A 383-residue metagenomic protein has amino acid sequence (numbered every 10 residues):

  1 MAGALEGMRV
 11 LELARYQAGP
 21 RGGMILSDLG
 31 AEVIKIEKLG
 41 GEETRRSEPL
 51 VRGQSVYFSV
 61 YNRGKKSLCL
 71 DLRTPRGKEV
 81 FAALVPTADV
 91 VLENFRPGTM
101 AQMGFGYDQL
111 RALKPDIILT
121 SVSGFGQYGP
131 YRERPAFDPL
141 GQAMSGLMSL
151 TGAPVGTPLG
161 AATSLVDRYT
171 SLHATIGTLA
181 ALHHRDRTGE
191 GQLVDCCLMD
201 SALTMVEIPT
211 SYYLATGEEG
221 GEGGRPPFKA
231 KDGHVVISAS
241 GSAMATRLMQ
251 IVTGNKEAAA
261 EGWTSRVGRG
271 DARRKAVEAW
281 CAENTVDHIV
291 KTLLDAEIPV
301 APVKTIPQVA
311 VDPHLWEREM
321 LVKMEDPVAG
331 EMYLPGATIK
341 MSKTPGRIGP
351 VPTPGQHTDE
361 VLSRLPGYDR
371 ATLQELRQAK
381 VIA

Functional and structural regions predicted by a protein language model:
M1-G177, A181-R187, Y213-L214, T353 (+1 more regions): N-terminal helix-loop segment corresponding to the beta1-alpha1 unit of nucleotide/adenylate-binding folds
M1-R9, K229-A230, A272, Q308-A383: Terminal low-complexity tails and localization/encapsulation signals of metabolic enzymes
G40, F125-G126, L198-L203, D232-H234 (+2 more regions): Glycine-rich beta-alpha junction loops
R46-P49, S211-A215, T253, D312-D326: Short, surface-exposed loop/helix-turn segments at secondary-structure junctions that function as lids/hinges flanking
L159-Y169, E222-R225, H234-V236, V277 (+1 more regions): A short glycine-threonine-serine/GTX helix/turn-capping micro-motif
A181-T216, R225: Substrate-binding/catalytic subdomain of NAD(P)-dependent oxidoreductase enzymes
G224-A296, V300: Aromatic-enriched alpha-helical interface/lid elements that frame and gate functional surfaces
L294-W316: Conserved PLP cofactor-binding pocket of PLP-dependent enzymes
